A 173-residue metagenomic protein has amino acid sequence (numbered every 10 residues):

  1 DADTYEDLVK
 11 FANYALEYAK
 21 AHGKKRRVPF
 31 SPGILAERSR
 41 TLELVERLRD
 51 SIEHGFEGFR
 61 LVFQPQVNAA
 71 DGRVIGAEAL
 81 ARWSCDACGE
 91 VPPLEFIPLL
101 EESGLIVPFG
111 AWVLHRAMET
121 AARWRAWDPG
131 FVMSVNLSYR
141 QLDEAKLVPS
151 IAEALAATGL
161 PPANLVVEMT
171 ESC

Functional and structural regions predicted by a protein language model:
D1, R27, E37, A69 (+2 more regions): Catalytic core of bacterial c-di-GMP phosphodiesterases, primarily the EAL and HD-GYP domains, capturing alpha-helical
D1-H22, V28-R47, E95, L99 (+2 more regions): Cyclic nucleotide signaling catalytic output domains
E6, L94, V107-A111: Short, solvent-exposed positions on alpha-helices
V9, R49-I52, I151: A generic alpha-helix structural signal
A15-L16, I52, A121: Hydrophobic, Leu/Ile/Phe/Ala-enriched alpha-helical segments that form helix-helix packing faces
H22-K25, E57, A163: Flexible, glycine-biased helix-capping/connector loops in cytosolic signal-transduction modules
P29, R40-L99, N136, E168: Active-site core of bacterial EAL-family cyclic-dinucleotide phosphodiesterase domains
